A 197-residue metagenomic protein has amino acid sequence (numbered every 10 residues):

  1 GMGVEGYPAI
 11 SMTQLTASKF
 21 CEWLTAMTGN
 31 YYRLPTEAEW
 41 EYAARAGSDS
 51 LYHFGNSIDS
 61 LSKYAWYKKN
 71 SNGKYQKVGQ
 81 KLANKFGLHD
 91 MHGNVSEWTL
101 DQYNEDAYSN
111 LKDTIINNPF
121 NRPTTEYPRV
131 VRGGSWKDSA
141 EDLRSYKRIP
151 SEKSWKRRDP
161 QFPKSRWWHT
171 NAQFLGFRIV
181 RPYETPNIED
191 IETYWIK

Functional and structural regions predicted by a protein language model:
G1-S48, K69-H89: Short aromatic-cysteine micro-motif
E5, T36-E39, S48, S60-K63 (+8 more regions): Residues that flank catalytic or metal-binding motifs in active/ligand-binding sites
F20, M91-D101: Active-site-proximal alpha-helical segments within enzyme catalytic domains
W23, W40, W66, S96-W98 (+1 more regions): Signature tryptophan residues that serve as conserved aromatic anchors
G47-D49, D101-N104, W136, E184-P186: Acidic glycine-/aspartate-rich tracts in secreted/extracellular proteins
L61-K77, R157-K164: Surface-exposed acidic, glycine/proline-enriched linker/cap segments that occur as 15-30-residue helix-coil
L82-N84, T114-K197: Disulfide-stabilized, aromatic/cysteine-rich ligand-recognition loop
T99-D113: Cytochrome P450 core scaffold surrounding the K-helix E-X-X-R motif and the conserved "meander" helix-loop region
